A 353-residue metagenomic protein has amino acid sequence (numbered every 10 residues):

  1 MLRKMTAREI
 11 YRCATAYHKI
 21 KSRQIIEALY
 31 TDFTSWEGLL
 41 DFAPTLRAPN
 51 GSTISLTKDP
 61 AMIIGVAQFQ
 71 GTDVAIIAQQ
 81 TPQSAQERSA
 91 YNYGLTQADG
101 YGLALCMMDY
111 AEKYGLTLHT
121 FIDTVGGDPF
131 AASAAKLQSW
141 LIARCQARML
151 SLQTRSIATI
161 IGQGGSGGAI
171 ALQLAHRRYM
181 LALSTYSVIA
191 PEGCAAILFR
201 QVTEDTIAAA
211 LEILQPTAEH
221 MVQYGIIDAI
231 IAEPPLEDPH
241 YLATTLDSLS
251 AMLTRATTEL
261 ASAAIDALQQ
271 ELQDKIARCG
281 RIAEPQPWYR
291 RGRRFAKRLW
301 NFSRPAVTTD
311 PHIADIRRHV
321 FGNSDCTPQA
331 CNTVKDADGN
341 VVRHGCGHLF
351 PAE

Functional and structural regions predicted by a protein language model:
M1-V74, A78-Q83, Y93, P239 (+4 more regions): Intrinsically disordered, low-complexity segments enriched in small/flexible residues
T15-I25, A75-A78, G115, A132-L137 (+1 more regions): Short low-complexity stretches enriched in small and charged residues
D41, P49-M62, A90-D99, A169-L174 (+1 more regions): Short charge-dense sequence patches
S55, I64-L150, S156-I161, S166: Cleft-lining beta-strand/loop regions that shape enzyme active-site pockets
I122-A263: Conserved catalytic cores of soluble enzyme domains, especially glycine-rich substrate-binding beta-alpha loops
